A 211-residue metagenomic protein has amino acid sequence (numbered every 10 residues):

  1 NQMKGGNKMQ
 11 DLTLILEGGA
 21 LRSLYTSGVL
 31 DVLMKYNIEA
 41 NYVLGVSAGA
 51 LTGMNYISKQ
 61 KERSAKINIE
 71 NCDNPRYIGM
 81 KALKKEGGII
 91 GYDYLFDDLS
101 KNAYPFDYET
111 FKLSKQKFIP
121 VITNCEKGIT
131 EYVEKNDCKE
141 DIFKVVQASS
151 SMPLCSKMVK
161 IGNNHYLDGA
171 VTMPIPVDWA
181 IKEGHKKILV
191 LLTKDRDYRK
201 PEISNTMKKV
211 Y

Functional and structural regions predicted by a protein language model:
Q2-V46, M54-Y211: Patatin-like phospholipase
